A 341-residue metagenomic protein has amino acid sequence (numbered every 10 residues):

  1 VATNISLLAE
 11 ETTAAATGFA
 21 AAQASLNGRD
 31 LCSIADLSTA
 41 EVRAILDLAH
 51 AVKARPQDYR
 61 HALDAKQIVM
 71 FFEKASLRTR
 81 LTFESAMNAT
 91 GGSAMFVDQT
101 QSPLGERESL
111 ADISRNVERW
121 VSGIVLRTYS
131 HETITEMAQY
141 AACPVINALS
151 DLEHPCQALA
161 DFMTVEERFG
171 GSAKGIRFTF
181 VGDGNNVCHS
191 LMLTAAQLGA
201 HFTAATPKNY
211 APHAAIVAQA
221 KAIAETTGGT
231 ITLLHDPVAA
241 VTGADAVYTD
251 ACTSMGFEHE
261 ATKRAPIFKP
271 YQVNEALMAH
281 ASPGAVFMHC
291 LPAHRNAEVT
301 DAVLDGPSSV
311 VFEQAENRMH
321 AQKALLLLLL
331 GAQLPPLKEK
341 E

Functional and structural regions predicted by a protein language model:
A2-L81, S85, E153: Positively charged, low-complexity intrinsically disordered leader regions
A2-T13, D305-E341: C-terminal helix-to-coil terminal segments
P56, H61-E166, R295: Phosphate/diphosphate ligand-binding glycine-rich loop within oxidoreductases
E73-S85, E167-T249: Glycine-rich phosphate/diphosphate-binding loop of Rossmann-like nucleotide-binding domains
T90, W120, Y140-A141, L198 (+2 more regions): Short, structured coil segments at secondary-structure junctions
T133-S150, H259-A281, P307-S308: A short, gly/pro- and small-residue-rich
A222-D301: Rossmann-like adenosine-cofactor binding region
